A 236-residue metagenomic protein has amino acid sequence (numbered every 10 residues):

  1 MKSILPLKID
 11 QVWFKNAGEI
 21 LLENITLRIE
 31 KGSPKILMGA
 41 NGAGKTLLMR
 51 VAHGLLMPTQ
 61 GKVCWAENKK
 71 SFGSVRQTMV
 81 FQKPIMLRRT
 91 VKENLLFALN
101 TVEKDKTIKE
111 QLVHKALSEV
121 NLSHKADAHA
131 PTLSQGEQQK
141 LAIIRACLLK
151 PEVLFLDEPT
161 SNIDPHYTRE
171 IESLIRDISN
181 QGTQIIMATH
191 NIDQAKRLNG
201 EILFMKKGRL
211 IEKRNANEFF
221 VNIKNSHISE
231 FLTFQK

Functional and structural regions predicted by a protein language model:
H53: Helix-to-loop junction immediately C-terminal to a conserved catalytic motif
P84-E93: Conserved catalytic motifs of ABC-family nucleotide-binding domains
T107-K125: Conserved ABC ATPase "signature" region
H129-L133, E137: Conserved ABC ATPase signature
L154-D157: Catalytic Walker B motif of ABC-type/P-loop ATPase nucleotide-binding domains
T189-H190: H-loop/switch region of ABC-family ATPase nucleotide-binding domains
A195-R197: A short, surface-exposed alpha-helical micro-motif characterized by mixed small hydrophobic and charged/polar residues
